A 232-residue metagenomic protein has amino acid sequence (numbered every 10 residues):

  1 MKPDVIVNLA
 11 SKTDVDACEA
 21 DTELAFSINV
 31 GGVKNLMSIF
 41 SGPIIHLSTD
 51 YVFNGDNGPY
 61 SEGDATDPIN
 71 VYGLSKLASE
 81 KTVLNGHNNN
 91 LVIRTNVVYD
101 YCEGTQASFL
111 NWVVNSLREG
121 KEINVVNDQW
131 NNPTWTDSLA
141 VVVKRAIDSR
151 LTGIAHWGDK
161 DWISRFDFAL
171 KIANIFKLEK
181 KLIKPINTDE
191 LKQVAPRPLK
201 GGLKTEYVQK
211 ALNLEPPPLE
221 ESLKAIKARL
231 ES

Functional and structural regions predicted by a protein language model:
M1-I28: NAD(P)H-binding glycine-rich loop region in Rossmannoid oxidoreductase-like domains and their noncatalytic homologs
I6-A10, I44-T49, N54, I93-T95: SDR active-site strand-loop-helix element
A20-I45, T82: NAD(P)-cofactor binding segment of oxidoreductase domains
S27, G31-G32, V52-I93, V97-D100 (+1 more regions): Catalytic helix-loop patch of NAD(P)-dependent Rossmann-fold dehydrogenases
K81-N131, S138-K144: NAD(P)-dependent short-chain dehydrogenase/reductase
V125-W130, A155-I163, A211: Glycine-rich Rossmann NAD(P)(H)-binding loop
V142, S149-V194, L199-K200: Mid/C-terminal beta-alpha module of Rossmann-like enzyme folds, strongest in SDR-family dehydrogenases/epimerases
S164-L170, N187-I226, L230-S232: Conserved C-terminal active-site "lid" loop/helix of NAD(P)H-dependent oxidoreductases that clamps the redox cofactor
